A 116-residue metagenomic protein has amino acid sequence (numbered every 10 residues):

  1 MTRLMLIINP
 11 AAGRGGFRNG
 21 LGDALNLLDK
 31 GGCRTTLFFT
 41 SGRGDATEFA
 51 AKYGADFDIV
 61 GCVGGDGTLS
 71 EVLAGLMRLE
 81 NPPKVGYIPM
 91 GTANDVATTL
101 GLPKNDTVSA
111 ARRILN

Functional and structural regions predicted by a protein language model:
T2-N116: Small-residue-rich beta-alpha loop regions that form the catalytic core of phosphotransfer and lipid-active enzymes
